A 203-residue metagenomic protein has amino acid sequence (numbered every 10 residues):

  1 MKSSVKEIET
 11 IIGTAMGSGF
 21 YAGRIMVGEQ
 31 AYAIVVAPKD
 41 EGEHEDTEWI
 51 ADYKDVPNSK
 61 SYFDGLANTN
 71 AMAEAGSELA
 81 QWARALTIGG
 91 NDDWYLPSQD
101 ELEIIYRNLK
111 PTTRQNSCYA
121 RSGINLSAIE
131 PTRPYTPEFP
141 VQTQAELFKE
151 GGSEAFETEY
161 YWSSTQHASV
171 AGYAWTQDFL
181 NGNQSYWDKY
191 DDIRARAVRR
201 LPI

Functional and structural regions predicted by a protein language model:
M1-N91, K110-P111, L180, Y186-I203: Short, compositionally biased
A80-D93, Q99-T176: An exposed tryptophan-centered "aromatic clamp" motif
L96-P97, A197: Long, contiguous hydrophobic alpha-helical segments, chiefly transmembrane helices and signal peptides
S117-A120, G182-Y186: Short, surface-exposed linear patches
